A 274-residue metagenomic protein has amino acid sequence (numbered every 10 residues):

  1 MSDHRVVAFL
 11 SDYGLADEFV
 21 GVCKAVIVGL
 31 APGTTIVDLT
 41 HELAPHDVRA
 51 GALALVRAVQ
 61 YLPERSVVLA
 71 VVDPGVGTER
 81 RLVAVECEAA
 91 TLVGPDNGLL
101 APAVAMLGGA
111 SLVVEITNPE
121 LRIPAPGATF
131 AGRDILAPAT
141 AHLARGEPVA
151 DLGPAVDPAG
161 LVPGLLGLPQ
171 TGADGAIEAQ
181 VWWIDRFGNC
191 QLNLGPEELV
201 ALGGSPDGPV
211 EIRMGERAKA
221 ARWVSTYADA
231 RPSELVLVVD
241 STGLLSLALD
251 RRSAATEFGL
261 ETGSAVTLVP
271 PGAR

Functional and structural regions predicted by a protein language model:
H4-P45: N-terminal glycine-rich anion-binding loop in soluble enzyme alpha/beta folds
H4-R5, L30-I36, A50, L62-R65 (+2 more regions): Active-site histidine-anchored catalytic micro-motif
R5-A8, T34-V37, S66-L69, L82-A84 (+9 more regions): Structural motif
E18, V22, A31, H46 (+6 more regions): Conserved active-site and cofactor/substrate-binding residues in soluble primary-metabolism enzymes
D38-A58: N-terminal beta-loop-helix "entrance" segment that forms/cooperates in small-molecule cofactor or anionic ligand
G109, I123-S205: Anionic-ligand-binding alpha/beta catalytic cores of soluble enzymes and soluble regulatory domains that recognize
Q191-G259: A conserved acidic, glycine/proline-rich C-terminal tail/linker
S264-P271: Surface-exposed interaction regions enriched in Ser/Thr/Asp/Glu that occur as long low-complexity tracts or repetitive
